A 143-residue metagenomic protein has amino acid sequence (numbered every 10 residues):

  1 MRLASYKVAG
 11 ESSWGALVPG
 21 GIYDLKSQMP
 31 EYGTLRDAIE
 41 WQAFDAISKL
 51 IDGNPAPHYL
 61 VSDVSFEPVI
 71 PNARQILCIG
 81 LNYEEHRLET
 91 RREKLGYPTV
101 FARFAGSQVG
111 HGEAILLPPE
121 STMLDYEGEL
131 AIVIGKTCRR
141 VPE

Functional and structural regions predicted by a protein language model:
M1-P98: N-terminal non-catalytic cap/leader segment that marks the start of a structured domain
E67, A73-E143: Glycine-enriched loop-and-adjacent helix/strand subsegments that border the catalytic/binding cleft of enzyme cores
